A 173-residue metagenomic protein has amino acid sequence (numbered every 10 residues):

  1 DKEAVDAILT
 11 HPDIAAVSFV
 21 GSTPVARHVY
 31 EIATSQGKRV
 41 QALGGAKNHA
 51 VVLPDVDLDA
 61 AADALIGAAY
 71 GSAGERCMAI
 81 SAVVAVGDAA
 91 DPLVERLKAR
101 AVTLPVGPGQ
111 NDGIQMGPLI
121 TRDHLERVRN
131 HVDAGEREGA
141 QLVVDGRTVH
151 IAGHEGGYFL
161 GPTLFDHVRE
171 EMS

Functional and structural regions predicted by a protein language model:
D1-A4, A46: Short helix-initiation/N-cap motifs at beta->coil->alpha
V5-L9: Short hydrophobic/charged patches on amphipathic alpha-helices used for structural packing and interfaces
T10, A16, S22-E171: ALDH superfamily catalytic-core signature
